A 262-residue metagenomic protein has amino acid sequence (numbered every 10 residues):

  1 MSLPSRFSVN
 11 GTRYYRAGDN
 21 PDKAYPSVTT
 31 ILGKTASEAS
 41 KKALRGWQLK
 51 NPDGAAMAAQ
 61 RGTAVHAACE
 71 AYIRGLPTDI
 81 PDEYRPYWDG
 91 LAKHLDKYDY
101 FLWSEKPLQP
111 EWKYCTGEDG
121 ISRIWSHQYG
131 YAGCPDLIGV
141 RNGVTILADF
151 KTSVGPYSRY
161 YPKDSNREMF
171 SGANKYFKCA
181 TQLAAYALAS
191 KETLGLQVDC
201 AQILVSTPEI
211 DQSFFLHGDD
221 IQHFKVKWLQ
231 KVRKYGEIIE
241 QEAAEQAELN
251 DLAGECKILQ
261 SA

Functional and structural regions predicted by a protein language model:
M1-A132: Metal-dependent nuclease catalytic cores that hydrolyze phosphodiester bonds in DNA/RNA, characterized by
M1-S2, A243-A262: Glycine- and charge-rich intrinsically disordered segments
R6, T35, K191, D199 (+3 more regions): Low-complexity, intrinsically disordered/propeptide-like segments
P77, W103, E240-A247: Residue-level signal for secondary-structure boundary elements
D96-Y100, Q212-I221, I258-A262: Short, charged low-complexity intrinsically disordered segments located at boundaries of structured domains
K106-E242: Mg2+/Mn2+-dependent nuclease catalytic core
